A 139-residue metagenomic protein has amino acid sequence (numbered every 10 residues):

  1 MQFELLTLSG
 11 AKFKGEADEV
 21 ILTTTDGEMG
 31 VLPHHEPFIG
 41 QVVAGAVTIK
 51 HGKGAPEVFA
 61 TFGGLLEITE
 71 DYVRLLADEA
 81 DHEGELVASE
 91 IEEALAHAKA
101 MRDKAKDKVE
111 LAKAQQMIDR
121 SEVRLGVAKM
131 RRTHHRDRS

Functional and structural regions predicted by a protein language model:
M1-K53, V58: A positional/architectural concept
L6, M29, Q41, I68 (+2 more regions): Aromatic-enriched hydrophobic runs in primary sequence
V31-L32, T48-I49, V58, L76 (+3 more regions): Short, charged/polar low-complexity linear motifs in solvent-exposed/disordered segments
L65-E93: Short, exposed interaction patches on small structured surface elements
H82-S139: Acidic/glycine-rich phosphate/pyrophosphate-binding loops and surrounding catalytic core that coordinate Mg2+
